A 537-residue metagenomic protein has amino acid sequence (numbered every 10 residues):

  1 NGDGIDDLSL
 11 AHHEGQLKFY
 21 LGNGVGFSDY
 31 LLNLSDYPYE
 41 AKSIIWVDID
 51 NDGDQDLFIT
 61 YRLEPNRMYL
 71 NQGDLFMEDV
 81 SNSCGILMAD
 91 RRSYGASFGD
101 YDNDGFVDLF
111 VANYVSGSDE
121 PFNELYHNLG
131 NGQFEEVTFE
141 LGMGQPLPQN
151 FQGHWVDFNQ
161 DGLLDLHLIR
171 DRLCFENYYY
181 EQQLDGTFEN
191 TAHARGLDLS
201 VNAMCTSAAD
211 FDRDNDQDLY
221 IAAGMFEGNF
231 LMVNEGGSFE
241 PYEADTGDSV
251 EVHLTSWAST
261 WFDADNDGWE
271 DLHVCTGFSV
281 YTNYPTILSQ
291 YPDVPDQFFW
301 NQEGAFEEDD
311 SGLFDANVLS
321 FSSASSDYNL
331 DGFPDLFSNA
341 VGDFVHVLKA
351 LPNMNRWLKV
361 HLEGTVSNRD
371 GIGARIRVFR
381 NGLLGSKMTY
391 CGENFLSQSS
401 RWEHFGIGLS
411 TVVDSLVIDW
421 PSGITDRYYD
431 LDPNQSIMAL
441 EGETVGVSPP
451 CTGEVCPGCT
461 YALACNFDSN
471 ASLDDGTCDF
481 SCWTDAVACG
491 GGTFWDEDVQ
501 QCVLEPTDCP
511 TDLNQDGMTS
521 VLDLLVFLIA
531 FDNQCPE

Functional and structural regions predicted by a protein language model:
N1-G2, K42-N51, L70, Y94-N103 (+6 more regions): Beta-propeller blade termini
D3, D7, D52, D56 (+11 more regions): Acidic carboxylate motifs that coordinate Ca2+ or other divalent cations, activating on Asp/Glu
D7-H12, L57-Y61, L109-Y114, L166-R170 (+5 more regions): Hydrophobic beta-strand segments that make up the repeating blades of beta-propeller and related beta-repeat
L21-Y39, L70-R91, Y126-P148, Y180-V201 (+4 more regions): Blade-edge motifs of beta-propeller repeat domains
F27, S238, T246-G247, F306-G453: Gly/Ser/Thr/Pro-enriched helix-cap/hinge segments flanking short amphipathic alpha-helices
A112-D119, C275-P292: Short, conserved, GDST-rich strand-edge loop motifs in beta-rich repeat architectures
A462, G490, E497-V503, L513-P536: Alpha-helical segments with a strong preference for the paired helices of cellulosomal dockerin domains
C465-D474, T493-E497: Extracellular, cysteine-rich, disulfide-stabilized repeat modules with beta-strand cores
